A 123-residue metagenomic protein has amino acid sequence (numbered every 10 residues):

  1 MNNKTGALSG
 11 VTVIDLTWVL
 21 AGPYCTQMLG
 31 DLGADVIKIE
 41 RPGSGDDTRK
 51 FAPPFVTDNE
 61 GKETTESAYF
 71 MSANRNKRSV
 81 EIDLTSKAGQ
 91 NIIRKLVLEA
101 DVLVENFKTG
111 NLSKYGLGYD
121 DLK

Functional and structural regions predicted by a protein language model:
M1-K123: N-terminal helix-loop segment corresponding to the beta1-alpha1 unit of nucleotide/adenylate-binding folds
